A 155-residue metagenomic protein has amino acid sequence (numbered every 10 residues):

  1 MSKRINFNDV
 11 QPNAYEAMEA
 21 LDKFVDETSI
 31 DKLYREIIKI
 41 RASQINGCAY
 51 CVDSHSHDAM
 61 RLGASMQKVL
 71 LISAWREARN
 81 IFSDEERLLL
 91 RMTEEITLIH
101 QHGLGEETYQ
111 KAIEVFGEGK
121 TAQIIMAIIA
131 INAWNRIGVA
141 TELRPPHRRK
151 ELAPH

Functional and structural regions predicted by a protein language model:
M1-H155: Hydrophobic alpha-helical segments
